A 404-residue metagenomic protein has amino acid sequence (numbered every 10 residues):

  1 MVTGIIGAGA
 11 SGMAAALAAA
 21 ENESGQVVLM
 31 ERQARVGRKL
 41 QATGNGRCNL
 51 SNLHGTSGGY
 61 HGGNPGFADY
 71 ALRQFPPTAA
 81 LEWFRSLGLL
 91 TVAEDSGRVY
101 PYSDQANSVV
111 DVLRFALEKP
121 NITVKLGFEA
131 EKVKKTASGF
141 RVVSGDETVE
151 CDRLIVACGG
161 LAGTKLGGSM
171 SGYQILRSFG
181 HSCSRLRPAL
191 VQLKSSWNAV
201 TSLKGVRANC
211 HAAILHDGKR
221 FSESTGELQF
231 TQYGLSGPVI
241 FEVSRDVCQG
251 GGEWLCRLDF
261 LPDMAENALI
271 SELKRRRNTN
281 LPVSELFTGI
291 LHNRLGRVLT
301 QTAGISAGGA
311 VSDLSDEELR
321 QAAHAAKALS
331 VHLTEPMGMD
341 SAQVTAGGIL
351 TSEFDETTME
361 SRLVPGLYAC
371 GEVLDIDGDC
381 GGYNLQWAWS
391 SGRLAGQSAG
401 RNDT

Functional and structural regions predicted by a protein language model:
V2-L29, A395-G400: N-terminal Rossmann-like FAD-binding beta1-loop-alpha1 element of flavoenzymes
G4-I6, M30, A130, V149-K165 (+4 more regions): Short hydrophobic core segments
A20-N45: Glycine-rich FAD pyrophosphate-binding loop
A34-V36, Q41-A42, L50-S57, S182-R187 (+1 more regions): An anion/pyrophosphate-binding glycine-rich loop and adjacent beta-alpha core in soluble alpha-beta enzymes
N45-A93: Glycine-rich active-site loop/strand segments that organize a redox cofactor
L126, R297-D377: A glycine-rich dinucleotide-binding beta-alpha-beta segment and adjacent secondary-structure elements that constitute
L126-G139: A conserved short coil-to-beta-strand element within the FAD-binding core of flavoproteins
R153-A199: Glycine-rich loop(s) and the adjacent beta-strand/alpha-helix scaffold that form part
